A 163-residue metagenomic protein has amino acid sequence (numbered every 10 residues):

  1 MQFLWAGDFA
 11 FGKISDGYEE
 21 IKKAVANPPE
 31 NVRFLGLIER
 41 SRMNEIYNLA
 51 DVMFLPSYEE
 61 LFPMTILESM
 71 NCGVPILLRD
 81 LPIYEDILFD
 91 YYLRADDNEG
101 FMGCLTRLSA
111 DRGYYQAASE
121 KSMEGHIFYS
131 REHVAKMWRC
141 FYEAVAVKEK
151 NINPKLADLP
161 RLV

Functional and structural regions predicted by a protein language model:
Q2-E20, G36: Glycosyltransferase donor-sugar binding loop
Y18-I38: Nucleotide-activated donor-binding/catalytic signature segment of Leloir-type glycosyltransferases, i.e., the conserved
E45-A50: Short alpha-helical donor nucleotide-sugar binding micro-motif in glycosyltransferases
M53-F54: A short hydrophobic beta-strand element within the catalytic core of glycosyltransferases that build diverse glycans
Y58: Aromatic "clamp/platform" in nucleotide-sugar-dependent glycosyltransferases that forms part of the donor/acceptor
I66, P75-L78: Short hydrophobic beta-strand element within catalytic cores of glycosyltransferases and related nucleotide-activated
E85-R107: Change "using UDP/GDP/dTDP sugars" to "using nucleotide sugars
R131-V163: C-terminal alpha-helical cap of glycosyltransferases
